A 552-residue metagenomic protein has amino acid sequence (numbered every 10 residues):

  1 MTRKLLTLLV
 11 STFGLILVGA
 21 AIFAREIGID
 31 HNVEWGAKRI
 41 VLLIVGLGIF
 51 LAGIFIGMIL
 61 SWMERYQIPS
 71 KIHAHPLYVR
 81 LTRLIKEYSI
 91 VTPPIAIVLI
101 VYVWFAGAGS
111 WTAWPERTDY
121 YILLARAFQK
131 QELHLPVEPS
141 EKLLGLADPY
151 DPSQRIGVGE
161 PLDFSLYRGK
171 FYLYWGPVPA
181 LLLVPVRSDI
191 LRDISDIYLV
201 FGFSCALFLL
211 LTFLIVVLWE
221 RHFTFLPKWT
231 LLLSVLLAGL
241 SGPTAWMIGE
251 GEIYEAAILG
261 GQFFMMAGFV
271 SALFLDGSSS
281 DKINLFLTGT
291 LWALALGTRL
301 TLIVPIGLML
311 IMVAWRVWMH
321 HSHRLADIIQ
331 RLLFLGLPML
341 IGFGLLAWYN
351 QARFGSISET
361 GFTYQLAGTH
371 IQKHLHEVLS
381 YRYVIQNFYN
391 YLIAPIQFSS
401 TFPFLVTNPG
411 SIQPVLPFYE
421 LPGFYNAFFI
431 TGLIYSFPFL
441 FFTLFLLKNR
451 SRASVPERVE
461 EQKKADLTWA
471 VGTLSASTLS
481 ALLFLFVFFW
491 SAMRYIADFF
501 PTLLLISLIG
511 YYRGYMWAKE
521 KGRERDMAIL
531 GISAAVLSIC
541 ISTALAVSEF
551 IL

Functional and structural regions predicted by a protein language model:
M1-L15, R39-E116, L226-S234, A326-P338 (+2 more regions): Start-transfer (signal-anchor) and selected internal transmembrane alpha helices of multi-pass inner/ER membrane
I27-I40, R192-D196, M247-I258, Q351 (+4 more regions): Membrane-interface catalytic loops of GT-C/OST-like multi-pass glycosylation enzymes that act
K130-W175, W219, A238-G249, T369-R382 (+1 more regions): Interfacial juxtamembrane loops and adjacent helix segments that form the catalytic/substrate-binding surfaces
D193-T224, M266-S271: Transmembrane-helix motifs of polytopic, lipid-linked glycan transferases
V235, G239, N284-R299, I306 (+1 more regions): Membrane-interface alpha helices of multi-pass inner-membrane proteins
L236, G260-G277, L287-W292, I306-M309 (+1 more regions): Specific aromatic-rich, kink-prone transmembrane helix
P305-L340: Perimembrane helix-loop-helix junctions
Y419-K464, L504: Hydrophobic, aromatic-rich transmembrane alpha-helices and their immediate juxtamembrane boundary segments
